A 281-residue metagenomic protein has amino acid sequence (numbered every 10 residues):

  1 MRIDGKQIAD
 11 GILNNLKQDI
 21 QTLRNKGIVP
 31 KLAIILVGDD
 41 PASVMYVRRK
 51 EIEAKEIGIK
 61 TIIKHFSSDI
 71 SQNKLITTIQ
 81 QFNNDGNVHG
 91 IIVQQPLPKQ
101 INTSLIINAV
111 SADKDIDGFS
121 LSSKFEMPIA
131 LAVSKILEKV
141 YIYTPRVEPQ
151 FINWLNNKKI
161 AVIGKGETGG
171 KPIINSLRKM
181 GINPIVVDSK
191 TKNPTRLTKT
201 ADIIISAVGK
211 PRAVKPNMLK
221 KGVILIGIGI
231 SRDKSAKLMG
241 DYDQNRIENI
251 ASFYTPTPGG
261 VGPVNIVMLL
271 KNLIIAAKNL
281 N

Functional and structural regions predicted by a protein language model:
M1-I28: Positively charged, low-complexity intrinsically disordered leader regions
P30-G38: Short beta-strand segments enriched in small/hydrophobic residues
V37-D39, S43-E51, M127-I224, K237-E248: Glycine-rich phosphate/diphosphate-binding loop of Rossmann-like nucleotide-binding domains
A54-S68, P184-V187: Short beta-strand elements in bilobed, periplasmic/extracellular small-molecule ligand-binding domains
K74-D85: Short, well-structured alpha-helical segments in soluble
G90-L155: Anion-binding alpha/beta catalytic cores of soluble intermediary-metabolism enzymes, centered on
P96, V208-K210, G229-I230: Short glycine-/small-residue-rich Rossmann-like dinucleotide-binding loops
S104-D115, G229-L280: Rossmann-fold NAD(P)-binding glycine/threonine-rich loop
